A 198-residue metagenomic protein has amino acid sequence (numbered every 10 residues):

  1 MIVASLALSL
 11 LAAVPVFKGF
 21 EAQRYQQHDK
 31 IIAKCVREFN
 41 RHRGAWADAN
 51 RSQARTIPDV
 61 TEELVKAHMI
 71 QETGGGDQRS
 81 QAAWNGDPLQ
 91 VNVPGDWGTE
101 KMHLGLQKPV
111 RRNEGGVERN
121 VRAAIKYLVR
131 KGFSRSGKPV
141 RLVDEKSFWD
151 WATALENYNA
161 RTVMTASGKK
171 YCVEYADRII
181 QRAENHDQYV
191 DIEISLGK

Functional and structural regions predicted by a protein language model:
M1-L8: Sec-dependent signal peptide recognition, specifically the positively charged N-region followed immediately by
L10-K198: Catalytic glycan-binding domains that act on GlcNAc-containing polysaccharides
